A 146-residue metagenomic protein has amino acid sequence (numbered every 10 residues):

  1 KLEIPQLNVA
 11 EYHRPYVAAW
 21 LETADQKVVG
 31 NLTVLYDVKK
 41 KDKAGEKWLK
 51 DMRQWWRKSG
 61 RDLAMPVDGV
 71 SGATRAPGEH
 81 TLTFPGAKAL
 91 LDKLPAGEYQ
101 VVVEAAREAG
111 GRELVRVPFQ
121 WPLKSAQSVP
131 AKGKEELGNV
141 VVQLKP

Functional and structural regions predicted by a protein language model:
K1-Y12, L35-K39: Short amphipathic, basic-aromatic surface patches that mediate peripheral association with negatively charged
I4-Q6, T23, K88-L90, A105-A109: Beta-strand elements of well-folded, non-transmembrane domains
E11, G30, K43, R112-L114: Generic domain-boundary/flexible-linker signal
E11-V17, A96-E98: Short coil-to-beta strand junction motifs in C2/discoidin
A18-E22: Beta-strand signatures of extracellular beta-sandwich domains
A24-L94: Structured domain cores in non-transmembrane regions
L82, D92-P146: Glycine-rich, aromatic-bearing surface loops/beta-hairpins
